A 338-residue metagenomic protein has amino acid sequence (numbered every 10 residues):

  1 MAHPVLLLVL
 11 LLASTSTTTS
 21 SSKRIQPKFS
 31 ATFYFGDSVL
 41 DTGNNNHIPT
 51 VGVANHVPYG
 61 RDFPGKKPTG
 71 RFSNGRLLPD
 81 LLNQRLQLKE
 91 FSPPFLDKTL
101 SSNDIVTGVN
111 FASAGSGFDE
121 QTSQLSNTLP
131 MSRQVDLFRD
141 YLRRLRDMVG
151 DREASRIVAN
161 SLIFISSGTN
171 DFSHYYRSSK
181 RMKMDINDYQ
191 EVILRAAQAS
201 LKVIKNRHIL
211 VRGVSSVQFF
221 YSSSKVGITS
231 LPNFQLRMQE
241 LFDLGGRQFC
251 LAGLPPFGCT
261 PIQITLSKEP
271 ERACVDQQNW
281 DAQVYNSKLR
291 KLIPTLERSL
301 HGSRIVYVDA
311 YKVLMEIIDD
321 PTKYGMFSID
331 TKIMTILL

Functional and structural regions predicted by a protein language model:
A2-L338: Conserved active-site regions of diverse hydrolases
